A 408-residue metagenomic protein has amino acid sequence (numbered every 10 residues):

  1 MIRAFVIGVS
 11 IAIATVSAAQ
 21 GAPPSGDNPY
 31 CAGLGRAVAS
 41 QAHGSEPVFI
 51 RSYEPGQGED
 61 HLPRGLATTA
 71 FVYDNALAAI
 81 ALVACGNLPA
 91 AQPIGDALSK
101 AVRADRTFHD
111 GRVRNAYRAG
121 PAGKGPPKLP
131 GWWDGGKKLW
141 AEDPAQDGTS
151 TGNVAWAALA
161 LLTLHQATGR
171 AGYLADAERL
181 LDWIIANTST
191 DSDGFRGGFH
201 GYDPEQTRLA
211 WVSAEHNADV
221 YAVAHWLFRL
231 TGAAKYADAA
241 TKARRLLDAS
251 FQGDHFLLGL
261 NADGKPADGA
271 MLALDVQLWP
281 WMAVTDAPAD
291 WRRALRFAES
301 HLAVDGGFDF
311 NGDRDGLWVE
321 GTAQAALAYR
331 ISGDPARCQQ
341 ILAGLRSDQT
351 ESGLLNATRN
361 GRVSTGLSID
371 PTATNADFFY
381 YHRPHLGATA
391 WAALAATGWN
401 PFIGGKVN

Functional and structural regions predicted by a protein language model:
M1-A4: Positively charged n-region of N-terminal signal peptides that target proteins for export
V6-T15: Bacterial N-terminal signal peptides
A22-H61, T69-Y73, P93, K100-L139 (+7 more regions): Extended ligand-binding clefts on enzyme/binding-domain cores
Y73-A84, A97, W156-A160: Non-membrane alpha-helical segments in proteins
A79-L88, L98, Q277-L278, Y329: Alpha-helical support elements that line or immediately flank enzyme active sites and cofactor-binding pockets
A81, A160, L164-A167, L227 (+1 more regions): Residue-level signature for tetratricopeptide repeat
E142-L164: N-terminal glycine-rich cofactor-binding segment that shapes the pocket for flavin-like pterin cofactors
